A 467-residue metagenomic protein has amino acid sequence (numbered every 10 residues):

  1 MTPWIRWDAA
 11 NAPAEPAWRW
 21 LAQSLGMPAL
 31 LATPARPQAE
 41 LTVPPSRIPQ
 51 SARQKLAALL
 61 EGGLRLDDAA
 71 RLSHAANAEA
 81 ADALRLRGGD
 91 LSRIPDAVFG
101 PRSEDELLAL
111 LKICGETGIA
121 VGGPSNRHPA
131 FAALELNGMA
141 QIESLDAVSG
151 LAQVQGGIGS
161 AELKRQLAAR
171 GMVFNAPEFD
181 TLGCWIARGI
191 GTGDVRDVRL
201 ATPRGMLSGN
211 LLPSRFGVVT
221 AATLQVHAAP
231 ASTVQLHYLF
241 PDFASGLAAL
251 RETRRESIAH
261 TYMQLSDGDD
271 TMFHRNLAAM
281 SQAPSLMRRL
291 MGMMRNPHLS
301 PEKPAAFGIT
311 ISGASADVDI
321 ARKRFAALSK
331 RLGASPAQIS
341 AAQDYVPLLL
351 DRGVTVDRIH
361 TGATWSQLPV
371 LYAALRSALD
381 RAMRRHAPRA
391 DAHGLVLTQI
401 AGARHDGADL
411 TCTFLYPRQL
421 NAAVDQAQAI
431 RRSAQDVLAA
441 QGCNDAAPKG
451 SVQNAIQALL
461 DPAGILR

Functional and structural regions predicted by a protein language model:
M1-K112, H128-G150, F179, C184 (+2 more regions): N-terminal flexible segment immediately upstream of the FAD-binding catalytic core in FAD-dependent oxidoreductases
A10-L31, G62, L66-D82, L247-I430: C-terminal substrate-recognition/cap domain of FAD-linked oxidoreductases
A81-A83, H128-A140, A168-M172, T223-A228 (+1 more regions): A glycine- and small-aliphatic-rich helix-loop capping segment at beta-alpha/alpha-beta transitions that lines
Q141-A259, Q264: FAD-binding subdomain of flavoenzyme oxidoreductases
G333-P336, R432-P448: Flexible helix-coil linker/hinge segments at domain or subdomain boundaries
A440, D445-R467: Activity-critical C-terminal alpha-helical subdomain
